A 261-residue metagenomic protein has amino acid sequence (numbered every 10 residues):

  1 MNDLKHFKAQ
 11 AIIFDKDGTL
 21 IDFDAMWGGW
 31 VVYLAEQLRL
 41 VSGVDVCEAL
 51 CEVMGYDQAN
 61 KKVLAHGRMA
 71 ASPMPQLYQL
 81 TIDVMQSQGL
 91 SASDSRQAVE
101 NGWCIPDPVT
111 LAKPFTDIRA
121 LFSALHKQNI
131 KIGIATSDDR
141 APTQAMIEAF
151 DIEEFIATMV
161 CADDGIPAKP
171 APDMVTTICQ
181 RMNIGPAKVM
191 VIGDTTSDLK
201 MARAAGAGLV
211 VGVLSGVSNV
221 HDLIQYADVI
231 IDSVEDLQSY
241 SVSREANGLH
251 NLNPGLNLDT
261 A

Functional and structural regions predicted by a protein language model:
M1-I12, A25, L40, R119-Q128 (+1 more regions): Asp-based, Mg2+/Mn2+-dependent phosphohydrolase catalytic module
F7-R119, H126-Q128: N-terminal helical cap/lid subdomain that shapes the substrate entry/recognition surface in HAD-like hydrolases
T19, T136-D138: Conserved phosphate-coupling serine/threonine residues in phosphotransfer and NTP-handling enzymes
P73, K113, A135, I166-P167 (+1 more regions): Residues that cap or flank secondary-structure elements
